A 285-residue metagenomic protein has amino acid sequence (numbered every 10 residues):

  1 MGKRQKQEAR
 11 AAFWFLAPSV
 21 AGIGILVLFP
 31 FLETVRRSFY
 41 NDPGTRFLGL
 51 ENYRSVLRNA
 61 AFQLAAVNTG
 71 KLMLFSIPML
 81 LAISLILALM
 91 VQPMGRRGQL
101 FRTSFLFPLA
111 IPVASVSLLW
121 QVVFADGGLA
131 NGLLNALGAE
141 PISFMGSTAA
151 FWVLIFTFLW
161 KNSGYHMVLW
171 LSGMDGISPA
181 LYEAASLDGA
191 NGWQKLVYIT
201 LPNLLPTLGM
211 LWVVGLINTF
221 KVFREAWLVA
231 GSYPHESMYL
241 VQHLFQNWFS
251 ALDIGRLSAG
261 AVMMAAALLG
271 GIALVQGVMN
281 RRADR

Functional and structural regions predicted by a protein language model:
M1-Q7: Short, Lys/Arg-rich, polar N-terminal cytosolic tail immediately upstream of the first transmembrane signal-anchor
Q7-R285: A structural signal for multi-pass alpha-helical bundles of membrane permease subunits that mediate small-molecule
